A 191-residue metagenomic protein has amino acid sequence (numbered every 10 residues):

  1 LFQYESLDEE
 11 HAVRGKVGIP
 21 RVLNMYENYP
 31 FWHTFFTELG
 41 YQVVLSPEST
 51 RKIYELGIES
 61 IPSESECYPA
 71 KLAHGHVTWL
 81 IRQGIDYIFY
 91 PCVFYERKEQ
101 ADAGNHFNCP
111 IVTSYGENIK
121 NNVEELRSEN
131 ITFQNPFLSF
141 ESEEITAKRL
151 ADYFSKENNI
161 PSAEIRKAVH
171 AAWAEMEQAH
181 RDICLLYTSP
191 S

Functional and structural regions predicted by a protein language model:
L1-R14, R166-L186: Flexible inter-domain linker/hinge segments
K16-R21, S60, F89-Y90: Short glycine-rich or small-residue beta-strand-to-loop segments that form or flank ligand, phosphate, metal/Fe-S
P20, N24-N28: Long hydrophobic segments that form regular secondary structure
Y29-F31, E55-S60, K98-F107, E144-L150: Short acidic, glycine/serine/threonine-rich loops at helix termini
Y41-S65, P136-E143: Short connector loops at secondary-structure junctions
I61, C67-N135: N-terminal glycine-rich phosphate/adenylate-binding segment common to multiple enzyme folds
I111-Q178: Conserved, well-structured core segments that form the ligand-binding/active-site neighborhood of functional domains
Y187-S191: Conserved small/polar residues in nucleotide/adenosyl-binding loops
